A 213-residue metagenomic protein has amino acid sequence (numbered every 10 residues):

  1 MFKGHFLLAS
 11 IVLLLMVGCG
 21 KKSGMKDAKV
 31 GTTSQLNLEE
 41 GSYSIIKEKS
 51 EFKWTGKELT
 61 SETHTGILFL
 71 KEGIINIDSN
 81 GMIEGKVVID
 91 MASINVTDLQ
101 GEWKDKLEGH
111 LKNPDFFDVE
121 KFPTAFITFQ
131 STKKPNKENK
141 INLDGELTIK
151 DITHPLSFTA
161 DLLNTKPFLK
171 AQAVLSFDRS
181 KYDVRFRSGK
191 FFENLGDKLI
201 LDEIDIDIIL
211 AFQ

Functional and structural regions predicted by a protein language model:
M1-V17: Sec-dependent bacterial lipoprotein signal peptides
C19-Q213: Low-complexity, acidic/polar, glycine-enriched regions of mature
